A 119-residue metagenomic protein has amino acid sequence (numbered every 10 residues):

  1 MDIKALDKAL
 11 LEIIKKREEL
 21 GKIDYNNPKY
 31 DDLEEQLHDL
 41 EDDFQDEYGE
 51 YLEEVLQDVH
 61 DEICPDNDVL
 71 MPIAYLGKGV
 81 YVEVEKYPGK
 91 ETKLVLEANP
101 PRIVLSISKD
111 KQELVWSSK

Functional and structural regions predicted by a protein language model:
M1-K8: Short, charge/polar-rich alpha-helical segments
A9-I23, L40, E47: Non-transmembrane amphipathic alpha-helical segments
K29-D39: Short, charged, amphipathic alpha-helical segments
H38-Q57: Amphipathic alpha-helical coiled-coil segments
L56-C64: Charged, helix-prone or intrinsically disordered regulatory segments positioned adjacent to compact structured domains
D68-K119: Amphipathic alpha-helical binding modules
